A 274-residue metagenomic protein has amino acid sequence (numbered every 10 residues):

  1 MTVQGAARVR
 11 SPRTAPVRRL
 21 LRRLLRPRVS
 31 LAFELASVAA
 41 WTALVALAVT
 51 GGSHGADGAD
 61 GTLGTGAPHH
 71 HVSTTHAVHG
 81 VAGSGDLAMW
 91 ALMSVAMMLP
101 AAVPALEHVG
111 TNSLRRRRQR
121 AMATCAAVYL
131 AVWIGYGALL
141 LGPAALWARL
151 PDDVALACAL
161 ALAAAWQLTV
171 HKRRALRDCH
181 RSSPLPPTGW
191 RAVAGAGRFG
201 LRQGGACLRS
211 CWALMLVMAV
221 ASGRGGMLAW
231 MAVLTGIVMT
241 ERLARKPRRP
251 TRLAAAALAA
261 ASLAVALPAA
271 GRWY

Functional and structural regions predicted by a protein language model:
T2-A91, R116, A145-D152, V170-W190 (+2 more regions): Histidine-/acidic- and/or cysteine-rich, low-complexity loops and terminal segments associated with membrane
T2-R8, G85-L130: Juxtamembrane transmembrane-helix termini in multi-pass membrane transport proteins
L99-A102, L160-A175, M239-L243: Transmembrane alpha-helical segments that form the membrane-embedded catalytic/substrate-channel core of multi-pass
G110-R115, G195, A213-G226, G236-E241: Interfacial segments of multi-pass membrane proteins
A138-A148, L208-L228: Alpha-helical transmembrane segments and their membrane-interface junctions in multi-pass membrane proteins
R173-V220: A mid-sequence, solvent-exposed acidic-amphipathic segment
G236-A260: Interfacial loop-to-transmembrane junctions
